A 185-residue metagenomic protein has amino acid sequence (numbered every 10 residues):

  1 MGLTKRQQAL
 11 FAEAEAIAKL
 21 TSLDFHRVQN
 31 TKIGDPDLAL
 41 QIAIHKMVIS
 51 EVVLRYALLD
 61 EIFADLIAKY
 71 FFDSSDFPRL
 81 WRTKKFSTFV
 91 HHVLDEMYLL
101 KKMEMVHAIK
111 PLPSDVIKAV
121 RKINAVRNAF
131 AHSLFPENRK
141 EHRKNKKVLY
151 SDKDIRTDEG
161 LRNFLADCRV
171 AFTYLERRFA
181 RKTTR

Functional and structural regions predicted by a protein language model:
G2-H107, S114-A125, A129-E141, E159-R185: Amphipathic alpha-helical interface elements
P136-I155: Acidic interhelical loop/turn segments
